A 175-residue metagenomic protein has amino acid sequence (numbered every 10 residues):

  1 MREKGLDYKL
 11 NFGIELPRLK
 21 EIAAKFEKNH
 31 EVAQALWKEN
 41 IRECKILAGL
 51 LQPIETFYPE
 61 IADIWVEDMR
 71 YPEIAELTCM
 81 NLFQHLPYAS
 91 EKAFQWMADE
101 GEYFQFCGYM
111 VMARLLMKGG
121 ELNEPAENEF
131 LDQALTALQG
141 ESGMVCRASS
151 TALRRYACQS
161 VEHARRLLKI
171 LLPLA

Functional and structural regions predicted by a protein language model:
M1-A175: Alpha-helical scaffold domains
